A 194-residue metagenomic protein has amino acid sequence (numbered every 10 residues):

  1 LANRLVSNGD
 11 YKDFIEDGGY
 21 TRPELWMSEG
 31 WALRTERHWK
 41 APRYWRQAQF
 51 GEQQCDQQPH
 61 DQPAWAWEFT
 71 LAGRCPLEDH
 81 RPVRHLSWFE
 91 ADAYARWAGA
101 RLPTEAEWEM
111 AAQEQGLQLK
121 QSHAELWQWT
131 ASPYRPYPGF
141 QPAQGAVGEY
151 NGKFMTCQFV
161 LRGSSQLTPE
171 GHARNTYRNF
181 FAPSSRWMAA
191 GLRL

Functional and structural regions predicted by a protein language model:
L1-A106, Q113-Q115, F181-R193: Extended beta-strand/loop cores of jelly-roll/beta-sandwich
N8-G9, E16-A41, S122-R193: Surface-exposed recognition segments
F89, E109-M110, W127, F159: Feature representing long, continuous alpha-helical segments
A111-E114, R135: Active-site-proximal flexible loops/turns
Q113-H123: Cytochrome P450 C-terminal beta-domain/meander region
